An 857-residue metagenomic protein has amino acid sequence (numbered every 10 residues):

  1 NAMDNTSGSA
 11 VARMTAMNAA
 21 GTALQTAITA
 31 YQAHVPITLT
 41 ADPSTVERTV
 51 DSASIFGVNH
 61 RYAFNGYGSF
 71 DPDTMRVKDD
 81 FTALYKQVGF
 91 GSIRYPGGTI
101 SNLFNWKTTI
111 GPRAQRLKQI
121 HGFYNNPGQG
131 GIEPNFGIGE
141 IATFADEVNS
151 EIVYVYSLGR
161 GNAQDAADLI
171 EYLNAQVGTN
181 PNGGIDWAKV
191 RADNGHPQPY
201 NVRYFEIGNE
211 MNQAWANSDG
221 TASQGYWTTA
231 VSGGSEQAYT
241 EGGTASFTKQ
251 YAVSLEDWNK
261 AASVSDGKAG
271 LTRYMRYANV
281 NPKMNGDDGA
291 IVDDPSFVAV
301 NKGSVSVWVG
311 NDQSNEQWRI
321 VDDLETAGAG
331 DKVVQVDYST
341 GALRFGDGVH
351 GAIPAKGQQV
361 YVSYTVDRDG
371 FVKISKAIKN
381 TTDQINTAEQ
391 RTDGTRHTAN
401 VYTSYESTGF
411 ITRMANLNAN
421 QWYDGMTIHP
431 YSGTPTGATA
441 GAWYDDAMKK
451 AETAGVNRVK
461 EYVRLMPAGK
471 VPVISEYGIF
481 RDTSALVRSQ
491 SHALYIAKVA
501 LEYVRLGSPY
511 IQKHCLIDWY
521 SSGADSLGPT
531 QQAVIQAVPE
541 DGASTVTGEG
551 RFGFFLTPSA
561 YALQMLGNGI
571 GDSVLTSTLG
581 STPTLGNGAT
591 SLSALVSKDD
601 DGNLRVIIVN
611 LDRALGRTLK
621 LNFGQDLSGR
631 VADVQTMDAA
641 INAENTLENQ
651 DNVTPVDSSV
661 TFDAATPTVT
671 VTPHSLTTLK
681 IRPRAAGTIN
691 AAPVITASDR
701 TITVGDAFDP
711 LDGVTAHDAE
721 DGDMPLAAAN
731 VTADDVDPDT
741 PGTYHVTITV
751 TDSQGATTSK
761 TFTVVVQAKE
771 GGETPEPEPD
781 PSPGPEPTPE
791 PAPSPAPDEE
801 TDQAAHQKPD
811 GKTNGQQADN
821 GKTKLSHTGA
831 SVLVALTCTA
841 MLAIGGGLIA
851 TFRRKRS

Functional and structural regions predicted by a protein language model:
N5-A19, D721-F762: Serine/threonine-rich, repeat-prone extracellular segments and beta-strand-based repeat modules of secreted/surface
V35-Q250, S254, V366-Q421: N-terminal catalytic cores of secreted or lumenal carbohydrate-active enzymes
L173, S246, D367-E502, L506 (+1 more regions): Noncatalytic carbohydrate-binding groove/subsite architecture in carbohydrate-active enzymes
Q237-V349, P354-V366: Extended beta-strand solenoid/passenger and fiber regions
I474, G478-S593: Aromatic/acidic polysaccharide-binding cleft in carbohydrate-active enzymes
N587-S628, V634-D638, H674-K680: Carbohydrate-binding surface patches
A768-H827: C-terminal low-complexity, Ser/Thr- and acidic/Pro-rich disordered "stalk" regions positioned immediately N-terminal
T837-S857: C-terminal membrane-anchoring or membrane-association module
